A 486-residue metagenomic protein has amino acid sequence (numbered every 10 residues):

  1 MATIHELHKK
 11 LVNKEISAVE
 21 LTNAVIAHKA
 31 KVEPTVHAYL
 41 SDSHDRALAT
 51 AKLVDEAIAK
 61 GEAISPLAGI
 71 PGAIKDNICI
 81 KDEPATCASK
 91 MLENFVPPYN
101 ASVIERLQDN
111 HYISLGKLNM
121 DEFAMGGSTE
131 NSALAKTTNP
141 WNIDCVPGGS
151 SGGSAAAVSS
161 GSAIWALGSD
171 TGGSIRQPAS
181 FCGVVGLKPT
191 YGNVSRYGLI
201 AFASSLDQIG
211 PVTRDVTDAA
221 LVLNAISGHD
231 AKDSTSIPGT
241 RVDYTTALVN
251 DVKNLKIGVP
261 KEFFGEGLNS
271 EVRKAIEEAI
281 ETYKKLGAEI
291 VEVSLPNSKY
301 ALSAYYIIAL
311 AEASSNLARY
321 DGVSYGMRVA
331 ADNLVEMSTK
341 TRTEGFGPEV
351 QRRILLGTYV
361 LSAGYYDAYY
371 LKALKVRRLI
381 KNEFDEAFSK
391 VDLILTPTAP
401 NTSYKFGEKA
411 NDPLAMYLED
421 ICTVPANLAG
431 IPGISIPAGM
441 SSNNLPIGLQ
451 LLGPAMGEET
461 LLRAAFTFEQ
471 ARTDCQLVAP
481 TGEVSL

Functional and structural regions predicted by a protein language model:
M1-K52, K285-G287, Y359, L477-L486: An N-terminal boundary/leader segment
H8-K9, S298, R319-L428, V478-V484: Serine-dependent amide/ester hydrolase catalytic core
L21-V25, A304-Y305, V350-T358: Short alpha-helical scaffolding segments that buttress acidic/His motifs in well-ordered protein cores
V25, A47, N100, A219 (+5 more regions): Residue-level signal for inorganic ion chemistry
K31, D109, S160-W165, T171-E266 (+4 more regions): Structural helix-boundary/capping segments
V54-I70, L248-P260: Immediate post-signal peptide segment of exported/extracytoplasmic ligand-binding proteins
L67-I209, P260-E262, A311, T396-L414: Short glycine/serine-rich loop/turn segments
